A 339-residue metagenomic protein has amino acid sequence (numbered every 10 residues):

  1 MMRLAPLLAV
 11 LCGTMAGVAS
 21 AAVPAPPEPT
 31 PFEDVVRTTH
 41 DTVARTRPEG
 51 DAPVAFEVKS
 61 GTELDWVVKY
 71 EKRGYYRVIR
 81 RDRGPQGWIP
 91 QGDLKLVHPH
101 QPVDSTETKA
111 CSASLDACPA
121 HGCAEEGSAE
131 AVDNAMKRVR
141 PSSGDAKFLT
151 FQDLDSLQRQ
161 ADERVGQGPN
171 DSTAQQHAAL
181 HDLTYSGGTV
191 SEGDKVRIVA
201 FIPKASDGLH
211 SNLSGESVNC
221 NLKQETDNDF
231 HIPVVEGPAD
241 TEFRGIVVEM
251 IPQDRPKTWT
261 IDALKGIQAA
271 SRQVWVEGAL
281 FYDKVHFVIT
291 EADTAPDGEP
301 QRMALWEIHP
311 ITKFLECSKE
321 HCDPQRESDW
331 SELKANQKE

Functional and structural regions predicted by a protein language model:
M1-R3: N-terminal secretory signal peptides that target proteins for export/translocation
A5-G17: Bacterial N-terminal signal peptides
G13, R73-Y76, D229-H231, L305: A generic structural signal for beta-strand entry/edge sites
V23-F32, I79-S105: Boundary regions of SH3-family modules and the immediately adjacent low-complexity/disordered segments in eukaryotic
P24-T30, R37-R73: Beta-loop motif signature
T39-D41, K59, E71-Y75, G84 (+4 more regions): Extracytoplasmic
A55-G92, D207-L222: SH3/SH3-like beta-barrel superfamily modules
H100-E339: OB-fold and OB-like single-stranded nucleic-acid-recognition modules and their adjacent interaction interfaces
